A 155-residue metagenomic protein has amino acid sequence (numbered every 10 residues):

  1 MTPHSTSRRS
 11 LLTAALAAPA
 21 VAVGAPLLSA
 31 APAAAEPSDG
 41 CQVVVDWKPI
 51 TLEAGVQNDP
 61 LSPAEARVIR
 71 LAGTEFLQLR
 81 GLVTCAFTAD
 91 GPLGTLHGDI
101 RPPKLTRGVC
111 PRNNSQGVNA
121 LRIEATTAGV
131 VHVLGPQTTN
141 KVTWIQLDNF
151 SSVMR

Functional and structural regions predicted by a protein language model:
M1-A22: N-terminal secretory signal peptides and thylakoid transit peptides that target proteins across membranes
S10, A14, A25-P26, I50 (+3 more regions): Intrinsic-disorder/low-complexity peptide segments enriched for small residues
L12, P32-E36, D59-P63, F87-G98 (+1 more regions): Extracellular jelly-roll beta-sandwich "head" domains, especially the C-terminal globular C1q domain
V23-C41: C-terminal region of N-terminal signal peptides and the immediate post-cleavage residues of exported proteins
E36-A72, L82-D99: Surface-exposed ligand/attachment interfaces on beta-rich extracellular proteins
A72-T74, A128: Residue-level signal for tight coil/turn positions that link beta-strands
E75-L79: Short hydrophobic-aromatic micro-motifs
